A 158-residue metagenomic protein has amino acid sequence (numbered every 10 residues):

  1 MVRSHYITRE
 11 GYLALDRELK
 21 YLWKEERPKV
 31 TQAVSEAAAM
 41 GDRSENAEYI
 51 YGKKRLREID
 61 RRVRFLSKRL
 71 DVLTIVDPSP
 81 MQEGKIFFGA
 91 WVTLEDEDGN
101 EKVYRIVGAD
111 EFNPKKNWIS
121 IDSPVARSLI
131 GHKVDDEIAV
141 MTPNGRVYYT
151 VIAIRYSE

Functional and structural regions predicted by a protein language model:
M1-R61: N-terminal cationic and glycine-rich segments that engage phosphates or anionic surfaces
M1-V2, I152-E158: Short, charged, intrinsically disordered terminal tails
M1-V2, R17, S44, L70-D71 (+4 more regions): Residue-level signal for pocket-adjacent positions within structured domains
L19, W23-E26, L70-T74, K133 (+1 more regions): Conserved NTP-handling cores and scaffolds of large molecular machines
A47-P80, G84: Internal alpha/beta loop-helix hairpins
V76-R155: Non-DNA-binding regulatory cores of transcription-related proteins, predominantly C-terminal effector-binding
